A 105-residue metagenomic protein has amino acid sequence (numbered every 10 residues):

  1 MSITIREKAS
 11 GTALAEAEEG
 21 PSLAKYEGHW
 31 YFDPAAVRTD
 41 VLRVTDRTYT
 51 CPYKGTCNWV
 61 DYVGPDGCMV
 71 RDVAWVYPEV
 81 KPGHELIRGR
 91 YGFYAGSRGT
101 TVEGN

Functional and structural regions predicted by a protein language model:
M1-N105: Terminal leader/tail segments of proteins
